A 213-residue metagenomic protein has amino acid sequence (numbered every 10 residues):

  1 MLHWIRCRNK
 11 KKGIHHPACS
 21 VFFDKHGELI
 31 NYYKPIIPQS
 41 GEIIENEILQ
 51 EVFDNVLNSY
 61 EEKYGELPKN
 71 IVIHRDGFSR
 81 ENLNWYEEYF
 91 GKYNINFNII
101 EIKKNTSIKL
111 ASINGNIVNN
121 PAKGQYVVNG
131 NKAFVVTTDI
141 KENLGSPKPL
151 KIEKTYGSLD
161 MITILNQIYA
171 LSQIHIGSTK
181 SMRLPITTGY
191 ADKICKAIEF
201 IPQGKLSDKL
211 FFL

Functional and structural regions predicted by a protein language model:
M1-L213: Long, contiguous domain-sized segments
